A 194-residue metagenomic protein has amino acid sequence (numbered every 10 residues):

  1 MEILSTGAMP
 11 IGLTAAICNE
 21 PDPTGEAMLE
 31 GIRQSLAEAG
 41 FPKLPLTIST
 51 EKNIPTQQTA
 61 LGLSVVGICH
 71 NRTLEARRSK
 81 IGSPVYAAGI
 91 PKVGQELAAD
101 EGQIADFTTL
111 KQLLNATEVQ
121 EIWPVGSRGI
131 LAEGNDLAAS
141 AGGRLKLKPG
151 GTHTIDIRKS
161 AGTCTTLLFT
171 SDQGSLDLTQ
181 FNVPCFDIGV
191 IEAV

Functional and structural regions predicted by a protein language model:
M1-L13, G31-Q34, T108-E118, I130-E133: Small-aliphatic-rich amphipathic alpha-helix that forms the alpha element of a beta-alpha
A16, S64-V66, T170, V190-I191: Residue-level recognition of well-ordered beta-strand positions that form the cores of beta-sheet-rich folds across
I17-K92: Glycine-rich anion-binding loops of enzyme active sites
S35-P42, A116-Q120, V125-V194: Glycine-/charge-enriched secondary-structure boundary and capping motifs
S49-T50, T108, T154-D156: A generic local structural motif
G62-V65, L74-A116, Q120-D136: Conserved mixed alpha/beta catalytic, RNA-binding, or beta-rich assembly cores of soluble enzyme, regulatory
